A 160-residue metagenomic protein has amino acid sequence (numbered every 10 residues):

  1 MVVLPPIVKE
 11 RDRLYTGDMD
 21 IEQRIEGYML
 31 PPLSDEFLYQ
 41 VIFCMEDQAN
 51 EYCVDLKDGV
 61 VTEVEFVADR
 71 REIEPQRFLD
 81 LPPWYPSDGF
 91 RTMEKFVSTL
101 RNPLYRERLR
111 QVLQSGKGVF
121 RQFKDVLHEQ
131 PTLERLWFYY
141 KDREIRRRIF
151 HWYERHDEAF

Functional and structural regions predicted by a protein language model:
I7-K9, Y15: Short, positively charged and aromatic/hydrophobic N-terminal segments
G17-E72, L79-D80: Extended, charge-biased low-complexity segments that typically form long amphipathic alpha-helices/coiled-coils
Y28, Q40-C44, F96-T99, V112 (+2 more regions): Residues that form generic nucleotide/phosphate-binding pockets
V60-Q111: Aromatic-anchored, charged helix-turn/loop surface patch used as a conserved interaction hotspot
F66-P83, K117-G118, P131-R135, Y139 (+1 more regions): Peripheral peptide segments
G89-E144: Amphipathic protein-protein interaction modules
R143-F160: Long, highly charged low-complexity segments enriched in Glu/Asp and Lys/Arg with interspersed Ser/Thr
